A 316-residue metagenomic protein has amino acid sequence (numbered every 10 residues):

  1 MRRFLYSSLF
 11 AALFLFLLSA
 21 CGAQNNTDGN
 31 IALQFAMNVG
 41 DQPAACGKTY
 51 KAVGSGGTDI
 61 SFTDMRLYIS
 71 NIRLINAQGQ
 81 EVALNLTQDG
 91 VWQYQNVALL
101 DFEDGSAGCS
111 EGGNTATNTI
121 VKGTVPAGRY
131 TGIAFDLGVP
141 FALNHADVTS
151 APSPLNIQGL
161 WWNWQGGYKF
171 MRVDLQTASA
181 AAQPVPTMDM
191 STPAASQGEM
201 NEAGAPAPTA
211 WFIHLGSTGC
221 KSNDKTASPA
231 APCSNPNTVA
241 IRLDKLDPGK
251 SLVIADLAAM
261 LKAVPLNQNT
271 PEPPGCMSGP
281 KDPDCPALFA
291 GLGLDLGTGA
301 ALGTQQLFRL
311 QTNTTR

Functional and structural regions predicted by a protein language model:
M1-F10: Bacterial N-terminal signal peptides that target proteins for export
A12-L15: Alpha-helical transmembrane segments
L18-A20: C-terminal motif of bacterial Sec signal peptides marking the signal peptidase cleavage site
Q24-R316: A short, solvent-exposed, low-complexity linear motif enriched for acidic/polar residues with Pro/Gly/Ser/Thr
